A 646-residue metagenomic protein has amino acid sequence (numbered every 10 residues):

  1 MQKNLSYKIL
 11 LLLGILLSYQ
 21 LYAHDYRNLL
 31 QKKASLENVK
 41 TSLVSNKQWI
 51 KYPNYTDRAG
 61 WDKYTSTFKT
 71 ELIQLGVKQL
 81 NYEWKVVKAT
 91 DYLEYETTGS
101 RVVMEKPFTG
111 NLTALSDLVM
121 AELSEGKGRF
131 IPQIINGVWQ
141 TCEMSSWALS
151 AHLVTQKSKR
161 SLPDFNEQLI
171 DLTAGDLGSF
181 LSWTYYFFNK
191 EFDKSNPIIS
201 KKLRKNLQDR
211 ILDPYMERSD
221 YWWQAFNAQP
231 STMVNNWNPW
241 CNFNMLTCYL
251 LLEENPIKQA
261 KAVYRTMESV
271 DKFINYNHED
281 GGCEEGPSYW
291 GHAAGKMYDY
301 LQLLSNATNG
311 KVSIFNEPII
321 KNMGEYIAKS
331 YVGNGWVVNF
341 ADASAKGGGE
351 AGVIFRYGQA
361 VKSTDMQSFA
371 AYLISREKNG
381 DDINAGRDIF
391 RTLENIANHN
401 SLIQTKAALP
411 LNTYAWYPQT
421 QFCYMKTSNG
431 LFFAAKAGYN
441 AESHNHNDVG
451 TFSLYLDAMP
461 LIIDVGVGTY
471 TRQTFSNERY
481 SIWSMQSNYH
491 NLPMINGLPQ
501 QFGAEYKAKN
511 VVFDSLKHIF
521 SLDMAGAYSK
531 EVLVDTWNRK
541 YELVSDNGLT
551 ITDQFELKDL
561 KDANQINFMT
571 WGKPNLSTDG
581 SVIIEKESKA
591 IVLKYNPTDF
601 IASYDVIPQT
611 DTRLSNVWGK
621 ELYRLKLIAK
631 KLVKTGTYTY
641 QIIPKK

Functional and structural regions predicted by a protein language model:
M1-Y26: Bacterial Sec-dependent N-terminal signal peptides
A23-H24, V154, G175, L373-I374 (+2 more regions): CBM-like, beta-strand-rich accessory domains located in the C-terminal region of large, secreted polysaccharide-active
H24-E96: Low-complexity, Ser/Thr/Pro/Gly-enriched N-terminal "stalk/linker" regions
K47-W49, G99-N111, L123, S158-A174 (+5 more regions): Solvent-exposed loop and edge beta-strand segments that line ligand/cofactor-binding and catalytic clefts
G76-K88, I134-H152, K201-F226, K261-G281 (+1 more regions): Long, well-ordered core segments of solenoidal/helical folds
G110-E122, L169-Y186, V234-L250, W290-Q302 (+2 more regions): Well-ordered alpha-helical segments within folded domains of soluble proteins
R160-G286, L393, N400-K406: Active-site lining segments of carbohydrate-active enzymes
A294-L461, F513-D514, L632: Carbohydrate-active enzyme catalytic cores, enriched for enzymes that act on polyanionic acidic polysaccharides
